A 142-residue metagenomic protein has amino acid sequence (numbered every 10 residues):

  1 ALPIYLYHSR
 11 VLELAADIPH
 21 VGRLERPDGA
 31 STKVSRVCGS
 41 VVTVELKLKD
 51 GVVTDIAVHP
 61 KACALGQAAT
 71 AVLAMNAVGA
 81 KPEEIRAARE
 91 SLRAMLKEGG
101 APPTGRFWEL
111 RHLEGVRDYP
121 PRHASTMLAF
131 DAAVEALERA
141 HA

Functional and structural regions predicted by a protein language model:
A1-L2: Short, small-residue-biased leader/transition segments that mark boundaries at the very start of proteins
Y5, S9, Q67, P82 (+2 more regions): Electropositive phosphate-/nucleotide-binding environments in soluble metabolic enzymes
R10, V72, N76, S125-A142: Stable alpha-helical structural segments in soluble proteins, enriched in small hydrophobic residues
L14, I18-V21, N76-A80, M95-G99 (+1 more regions): Change "in soluble alpha/beta enzymes" to "in soluble alpha/beta proteins
L14-P60: Structured beta-strand/loop patches that form or line metal/cofactor-binding pockets in enzymes
C38, C63, S125: Functionally engaged cysteine thiol sites
K47-T54, V58-Y119: Active-site- and interface-proximal helix/loop "cap" or "latch" segments in soluble metabolic and energy-transducing
W108-A136: Glycine-rich and small/hydrophobic secondary-structure elements
